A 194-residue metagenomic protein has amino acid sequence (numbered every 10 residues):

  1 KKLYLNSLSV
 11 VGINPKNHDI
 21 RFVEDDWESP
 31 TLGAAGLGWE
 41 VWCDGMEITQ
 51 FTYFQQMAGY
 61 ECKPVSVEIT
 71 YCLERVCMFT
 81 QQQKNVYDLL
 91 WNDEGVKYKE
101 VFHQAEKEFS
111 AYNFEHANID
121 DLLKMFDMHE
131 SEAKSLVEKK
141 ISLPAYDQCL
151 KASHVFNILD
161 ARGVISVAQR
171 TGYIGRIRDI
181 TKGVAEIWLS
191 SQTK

Functional and structural regions predicted by a protein language model:
K1-Q192: Structured aminoacyl-transfer and RNA-binding surfaces used for tRNA recognition/handling in the translation apparatus
